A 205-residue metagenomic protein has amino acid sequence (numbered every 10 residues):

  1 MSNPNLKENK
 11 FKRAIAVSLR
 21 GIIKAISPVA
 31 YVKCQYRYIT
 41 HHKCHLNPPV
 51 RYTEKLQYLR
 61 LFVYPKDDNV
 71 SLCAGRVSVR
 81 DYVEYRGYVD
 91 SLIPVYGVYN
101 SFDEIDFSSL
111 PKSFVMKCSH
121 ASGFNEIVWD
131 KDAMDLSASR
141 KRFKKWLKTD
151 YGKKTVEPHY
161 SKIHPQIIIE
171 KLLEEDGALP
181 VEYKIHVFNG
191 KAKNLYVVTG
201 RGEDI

Functional and structural regions predicted by a protein language model:
M1-D67: Membrane-proximal basic amphipathic "stem/tether" segments
N3-A14, N100-M134, E182-D204: Internal hydrophobic scaffold segments of catalytic domains
K12, R20-G21, A25-S27, V32-K33 (+6 more regions): Mixed-charge, polar/low-complexity N-terminal
A14-A16, A25, A30, A74 (+5 more regions): A sequence-composition feature that detects small, non-aromatic residues
I15, I22-I26, I39, I93 (+7 more regions): Weak global preference for isoleucine
H41-K43, G87, G190: Glycine-centered flexibility motif
P48-A138, R142-H159, Q166: A conserved helix-loop-beta module that forms one wall/lid of the active-site cleft in ATP-utilizing catalytic domains
L110, L136-I205: Phosphate-binding site of ATP-dependent enzymes
